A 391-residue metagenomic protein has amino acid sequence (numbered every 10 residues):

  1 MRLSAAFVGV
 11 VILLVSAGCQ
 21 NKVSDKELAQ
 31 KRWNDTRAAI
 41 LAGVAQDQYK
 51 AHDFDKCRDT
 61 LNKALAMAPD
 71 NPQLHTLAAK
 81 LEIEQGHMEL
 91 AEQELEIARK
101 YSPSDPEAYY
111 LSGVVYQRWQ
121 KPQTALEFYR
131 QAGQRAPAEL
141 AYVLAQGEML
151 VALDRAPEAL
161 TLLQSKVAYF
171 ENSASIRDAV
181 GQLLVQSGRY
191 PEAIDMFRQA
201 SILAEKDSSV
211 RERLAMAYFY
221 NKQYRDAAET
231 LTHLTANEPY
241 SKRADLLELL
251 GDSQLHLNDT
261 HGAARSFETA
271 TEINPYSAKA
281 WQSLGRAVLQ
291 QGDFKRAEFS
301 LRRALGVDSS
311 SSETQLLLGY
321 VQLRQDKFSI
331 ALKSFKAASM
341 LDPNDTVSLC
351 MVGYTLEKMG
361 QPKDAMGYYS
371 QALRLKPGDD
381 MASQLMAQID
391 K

Functional and structural regions predicted by a protein language model:
G18-L77, E84-E89, Q93-E96, K100 (+2 more regions): N-terminal leader/linker segments that initiate helical-solenoid repeat arrays
K31, A38, P72-Q73, P106-E107 (+8 more regions): Helix-start (N-cap) detector for alpha-helical repeat units in TPR-like alpha-solenoids, especially tetratricopeptide
W33, M67, K100-Y101, R135 (+7 more regions): Structural marker of alpha-solenoid helical repeat scaffolds
K50, E84-Q85, R118-W119, A152-L153 (+7 more regions): Register position in tetratricopeptide repeats
L77, L111, A145-E148, A179 (+6 more regions): Canonical tetratricopeptide repeat
